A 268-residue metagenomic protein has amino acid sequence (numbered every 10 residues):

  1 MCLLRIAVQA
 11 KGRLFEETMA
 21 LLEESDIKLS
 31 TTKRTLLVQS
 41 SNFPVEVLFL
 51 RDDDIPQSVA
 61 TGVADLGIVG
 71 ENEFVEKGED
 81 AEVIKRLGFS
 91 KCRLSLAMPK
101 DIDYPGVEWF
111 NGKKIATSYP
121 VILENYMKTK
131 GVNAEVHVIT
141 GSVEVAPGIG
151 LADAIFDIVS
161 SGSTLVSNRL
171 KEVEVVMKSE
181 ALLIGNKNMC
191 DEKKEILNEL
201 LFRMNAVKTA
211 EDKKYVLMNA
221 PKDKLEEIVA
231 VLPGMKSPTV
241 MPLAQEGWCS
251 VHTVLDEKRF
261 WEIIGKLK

Functional and structural regions predicted by a protein language model:
C2-P44, E71-E82, L87-R93, K100-K268: Small-molecule-sensing regulatory modules
Q39-Q57: Active-site-flanking structural segment that lines cofactor/substrate pockets
L48, G67, E174: Residues that recognize and position ribonucleotide moieties
D53-D80: Pocket-flanking alpha-helical
